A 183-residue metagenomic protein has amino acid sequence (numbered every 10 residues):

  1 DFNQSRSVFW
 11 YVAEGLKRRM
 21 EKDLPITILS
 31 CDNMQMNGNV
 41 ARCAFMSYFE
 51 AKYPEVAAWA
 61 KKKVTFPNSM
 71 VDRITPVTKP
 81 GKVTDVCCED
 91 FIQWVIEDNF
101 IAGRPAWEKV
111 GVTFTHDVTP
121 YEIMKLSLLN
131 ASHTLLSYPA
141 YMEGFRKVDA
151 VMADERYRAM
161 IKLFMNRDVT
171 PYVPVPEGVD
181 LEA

Functional and structural regions predicted by a protein language model:
D1-A183: Substrate/ligand-engaging "lid" and interaction regions
